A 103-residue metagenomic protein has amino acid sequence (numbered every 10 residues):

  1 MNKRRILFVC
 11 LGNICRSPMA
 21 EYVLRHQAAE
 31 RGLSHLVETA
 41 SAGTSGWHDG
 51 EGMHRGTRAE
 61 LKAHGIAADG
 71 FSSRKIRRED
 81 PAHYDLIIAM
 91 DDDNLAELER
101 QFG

Functional and structural regions predicted by a protein language model:
M1-Y84: Conserved active-site segments centered on acidic
R74-G103: Glycine/proline-rich loop-helix segments at beta-alpha junctions forming the active-site rim of enzyme cores
